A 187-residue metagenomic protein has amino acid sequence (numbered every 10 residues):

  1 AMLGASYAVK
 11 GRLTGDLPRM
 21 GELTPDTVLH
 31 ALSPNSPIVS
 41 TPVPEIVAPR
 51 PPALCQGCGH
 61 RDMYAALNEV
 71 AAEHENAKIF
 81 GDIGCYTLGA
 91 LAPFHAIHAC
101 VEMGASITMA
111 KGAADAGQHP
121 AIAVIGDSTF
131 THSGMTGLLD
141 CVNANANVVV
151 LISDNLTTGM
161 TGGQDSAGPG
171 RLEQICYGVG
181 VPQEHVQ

Functional and structural regions predicted by a protein language model:
A1-I38: Terminal amphipathic helices with adjacent charged low-complexity linkers/tails
A1-M2, T161-G163: Cofactor-cradling patches in redox/metallo enzymes
M2-G4, L88-G89, Q174-G180: Short, conserved catalytic or adaptor-binding loops enriched in Gly and charged residues
M20-G21, C55-M63, S128-H132: Active-site glycine- and acidic-residue-rich loops that bind and position anionic ligands or nucleotide-like cofactors
T27, A31, A65-E69, T108-D115 (+2 more regions): Alpha-helical scaffold segments in soluble metabolic enzymes
V39-S106, A116: Active-site diphosphate/adenylate-binding microenvironment
S40-V43, P52-A53, H119, Q164-Q187: Conserved thiamine diphosphate
K78-G159: Thiamine diphosphate
